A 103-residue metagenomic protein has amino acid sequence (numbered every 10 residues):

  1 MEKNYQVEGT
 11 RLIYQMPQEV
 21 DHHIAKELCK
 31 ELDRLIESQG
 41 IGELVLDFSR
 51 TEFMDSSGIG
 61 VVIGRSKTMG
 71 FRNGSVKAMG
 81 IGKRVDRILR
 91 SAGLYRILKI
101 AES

Functional and structural regions predicted by a protein language model:
E2-K30: STAS-typified acidic loop motif
E19-I97: Amphipathic alpha-helical interaction surfaces in cytosolic regulatory modules
K99-S103: Short acidic-hydrophobic, aromatic-tinged amphipathic segments that line or gate anion-handling sites
